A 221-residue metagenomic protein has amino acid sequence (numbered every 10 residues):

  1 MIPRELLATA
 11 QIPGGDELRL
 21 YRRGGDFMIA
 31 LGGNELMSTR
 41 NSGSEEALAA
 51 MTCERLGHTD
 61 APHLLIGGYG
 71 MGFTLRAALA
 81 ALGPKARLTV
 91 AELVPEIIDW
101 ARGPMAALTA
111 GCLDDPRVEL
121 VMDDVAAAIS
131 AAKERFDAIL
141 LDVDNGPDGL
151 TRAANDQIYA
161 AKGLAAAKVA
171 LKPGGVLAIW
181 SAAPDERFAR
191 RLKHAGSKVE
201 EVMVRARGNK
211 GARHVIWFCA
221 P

Functional and structural regions predicted by a protein language model:
M1-A30: N-terminal auxiliary segments of SAM/dcSAM-dependent transferases
L18, L36-M37: Short, isolated positions in well-ordered beta-strands
S42, E46-P173, I179-W180, R190 (+3 more regions): The AdoMet/dcAdoMet-binding core of the Class I SAM-like
A182-P184: Active-site beta-loop-alpha junctions enriched in small/polar residues
C219-P221: C-terminal beta-strand of the catalytic ATP-binding
